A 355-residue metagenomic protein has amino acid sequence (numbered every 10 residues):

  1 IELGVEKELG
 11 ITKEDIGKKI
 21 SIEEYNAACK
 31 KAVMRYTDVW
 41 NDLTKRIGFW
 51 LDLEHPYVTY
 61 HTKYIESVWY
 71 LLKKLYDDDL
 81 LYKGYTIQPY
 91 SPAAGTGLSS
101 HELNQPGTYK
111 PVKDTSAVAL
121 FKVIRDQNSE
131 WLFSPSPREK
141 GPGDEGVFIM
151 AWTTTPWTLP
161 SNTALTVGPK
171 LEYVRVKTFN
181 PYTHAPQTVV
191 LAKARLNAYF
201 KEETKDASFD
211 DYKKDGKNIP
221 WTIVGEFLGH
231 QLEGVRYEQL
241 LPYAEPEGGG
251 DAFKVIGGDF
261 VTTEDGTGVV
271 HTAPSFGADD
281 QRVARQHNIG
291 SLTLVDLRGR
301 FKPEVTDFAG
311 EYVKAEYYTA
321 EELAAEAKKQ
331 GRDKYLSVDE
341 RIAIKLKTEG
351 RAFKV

Functional and structural regions predicted by a protein language model:
I1-F133, D144-H184, A273-E311, Y335-I342 (+1 more regions): N-terminal, positively charged nucleic-acid-binding surface of large information/translation enzymes
C29, H61, V68, A94 (+6 more regions): Generic alpha-helical secondary structure signal
Y57-V58, S91-L98, I149-T153, D206-D215 (+6 more regions): Short linear motifs at secondary-structure transitions and domain/linker junctions
E139-P142: Glycine-biased, low-complexity coil/linker segments
S161-L165, L171-R298: Catalytic alpha/beta core of large soluble enzyme barrels
Y312-S337: Surface-exposed intrinsically disordered loops and tails
